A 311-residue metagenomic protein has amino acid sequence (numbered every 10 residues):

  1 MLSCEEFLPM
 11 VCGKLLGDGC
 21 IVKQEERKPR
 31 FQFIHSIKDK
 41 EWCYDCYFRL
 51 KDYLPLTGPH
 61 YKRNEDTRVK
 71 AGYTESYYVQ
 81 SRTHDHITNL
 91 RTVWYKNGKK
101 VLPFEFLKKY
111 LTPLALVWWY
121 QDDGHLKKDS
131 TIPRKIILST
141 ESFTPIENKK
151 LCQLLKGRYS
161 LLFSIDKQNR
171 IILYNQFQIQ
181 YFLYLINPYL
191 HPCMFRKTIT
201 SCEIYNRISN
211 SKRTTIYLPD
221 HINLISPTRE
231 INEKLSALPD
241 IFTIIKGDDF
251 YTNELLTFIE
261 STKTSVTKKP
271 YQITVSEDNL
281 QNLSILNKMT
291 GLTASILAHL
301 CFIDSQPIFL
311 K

Functional and structural regions predicted by a protein language model:
M1-K311: Internal intein/HINT superfamily modules and their associated LAGLIDADG
